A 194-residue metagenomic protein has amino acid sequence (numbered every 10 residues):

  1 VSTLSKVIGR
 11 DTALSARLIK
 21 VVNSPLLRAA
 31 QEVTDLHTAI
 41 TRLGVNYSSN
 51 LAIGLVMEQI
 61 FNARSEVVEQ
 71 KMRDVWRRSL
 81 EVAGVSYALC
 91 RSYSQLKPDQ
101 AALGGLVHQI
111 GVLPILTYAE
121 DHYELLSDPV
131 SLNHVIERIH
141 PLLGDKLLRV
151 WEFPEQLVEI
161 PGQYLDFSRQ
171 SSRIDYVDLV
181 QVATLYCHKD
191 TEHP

Functional and structural regions predicted by a protein language model:
V1-Y123, S127-H193: Conserved alpha-helical "signature site" that marks functionally important helical segments or helix/loop junctions
